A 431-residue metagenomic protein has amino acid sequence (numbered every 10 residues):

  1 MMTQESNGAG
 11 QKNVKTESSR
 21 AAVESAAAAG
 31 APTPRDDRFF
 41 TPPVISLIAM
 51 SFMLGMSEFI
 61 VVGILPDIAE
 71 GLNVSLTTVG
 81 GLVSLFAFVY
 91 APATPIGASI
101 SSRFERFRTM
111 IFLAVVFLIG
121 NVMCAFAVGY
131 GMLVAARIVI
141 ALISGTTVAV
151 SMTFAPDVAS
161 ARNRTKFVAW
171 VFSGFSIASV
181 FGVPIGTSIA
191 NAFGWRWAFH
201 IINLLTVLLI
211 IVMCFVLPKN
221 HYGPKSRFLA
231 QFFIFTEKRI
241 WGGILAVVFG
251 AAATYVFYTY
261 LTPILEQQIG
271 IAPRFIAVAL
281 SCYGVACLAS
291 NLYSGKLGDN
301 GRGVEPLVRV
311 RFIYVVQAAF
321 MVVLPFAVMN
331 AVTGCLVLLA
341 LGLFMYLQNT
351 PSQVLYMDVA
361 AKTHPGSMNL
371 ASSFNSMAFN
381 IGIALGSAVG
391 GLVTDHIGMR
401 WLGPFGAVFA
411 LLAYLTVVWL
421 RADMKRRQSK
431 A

Functional and structural regions predicted by a protein language model:
P43-L76, T94-G97, F257-T262: Extracytoplasmic
N73, E105, F126-M132, I143 (+2 more regions): Helix-breaking motifs and short loop linkers at transmembrane-helix boundaries and internal kinks in secondary membrane
P92-G131: Conserved MFS/SLC helix-loop-helix module at the cytosolic interface between two early adjacent transmembrane helices
T94-E105, N291-V304, T394: Helix-to-loop junctions at the C-terminal end of transmembrane segments in multipass secondary transporters
G120-M123, G131-I140, V332-A340: Paired small-residue
Y130, A136-G174: Cytoplasmic helix-loop-helix junction between adjacent transmembrane helices in 12-TM secondary transporters
N203-Y222, V417-L420: C-terminal membrane-cytosol helix-exit motif in multi-pass small-molecule transporters
V359-I397: A late C-terminal transmembrane helix in Major Facilitator Superfamily
